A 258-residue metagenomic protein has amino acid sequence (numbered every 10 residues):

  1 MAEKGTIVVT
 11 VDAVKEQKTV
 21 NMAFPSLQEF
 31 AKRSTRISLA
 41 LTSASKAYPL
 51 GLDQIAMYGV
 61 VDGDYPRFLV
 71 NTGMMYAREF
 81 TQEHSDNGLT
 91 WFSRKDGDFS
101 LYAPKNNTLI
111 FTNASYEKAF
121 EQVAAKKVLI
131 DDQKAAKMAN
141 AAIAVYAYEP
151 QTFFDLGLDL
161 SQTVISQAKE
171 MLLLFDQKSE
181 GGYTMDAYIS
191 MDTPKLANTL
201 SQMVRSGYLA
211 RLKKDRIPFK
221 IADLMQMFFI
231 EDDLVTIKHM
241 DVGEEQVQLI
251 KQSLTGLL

Functional and structural regions predicted by a protein language model:
M1-T42, T81-D186, L196: An internal, short helix-loop-strand segment that often contains or flanks glycine-aspartate motifs
V11, V61, F111, I189 (+1 more regions): Hydrophobic side chains in beta-strands
F24, L50, L254-L258: Short, aromatic- and cysteine-enriched interfacial helices/patches that mediate contacts at lipid membranes
L39-D53: N-terminal low-complexity or amphipathic/hydrophobic leaders
G51-G63, R67: Active-site acidic/histidine clusters and adjacent loop/turn architecture that either coordinate catalytic ions
D64-N106, L200-E231: Short Gly/Thr-rich strand-loop-strand
D132-K137, R216-I217, L258: Conserved short beta-strand edge segments in small beta-sheet-based binding/regulatory domains
Y148-L257: Leucine-rich, highly hydrophobic segment in Treponema pallidum outer-membrane-associated proteins
